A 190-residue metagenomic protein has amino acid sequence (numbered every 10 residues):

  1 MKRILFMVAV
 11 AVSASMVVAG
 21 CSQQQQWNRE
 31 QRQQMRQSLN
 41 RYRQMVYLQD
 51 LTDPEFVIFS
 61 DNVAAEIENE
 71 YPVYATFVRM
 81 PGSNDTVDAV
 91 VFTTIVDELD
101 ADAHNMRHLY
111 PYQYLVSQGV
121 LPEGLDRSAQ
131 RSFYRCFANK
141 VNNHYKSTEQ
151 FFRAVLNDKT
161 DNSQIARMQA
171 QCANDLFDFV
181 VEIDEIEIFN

Functional and structural regions predicted by a protein language model:
M1-V8: Bacterial N-terminal signal peptides that target proteins for export
V17-G20: C-terminal motif of bacterial Sec signal peptides marking the signal peptidase cleavage site
S22-Q24: Bacterial signal peptide processing site
L39-V73: Post-signal-peptide N-terminal segment of Sec-exported extracytoplasmic proteins
V57, D61, A65, L109-Q113 (+6 more regions): Solvent-exposed, polar/charged alpha-helical surfaces in well-ordered, non-transmembrane soluble domains, broadly
V73-T94, Q150-R167: Short, charged early-sequence alpha-helical segments and their helix-coil boundaries
V90-R135, N142-Y145, F177-F189: Extended amphipathic alpha-helical interaction segments
E149-N190: C-terminal amphipathic alpha-helix
